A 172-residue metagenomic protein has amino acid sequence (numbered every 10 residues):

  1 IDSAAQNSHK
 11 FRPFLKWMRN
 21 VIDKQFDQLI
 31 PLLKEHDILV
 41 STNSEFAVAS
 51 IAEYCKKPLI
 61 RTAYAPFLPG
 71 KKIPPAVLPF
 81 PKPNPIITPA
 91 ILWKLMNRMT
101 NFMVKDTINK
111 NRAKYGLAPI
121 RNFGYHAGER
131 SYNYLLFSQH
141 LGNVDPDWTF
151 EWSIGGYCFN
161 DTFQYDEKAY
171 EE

Functional and structural regions predicted by a protein language model:
I1, N84-T88, S138, D166-E167: Alpha-helix initiation/capping motif
I1, P69-A76, F163-D166: Short, charged, surface-exposed secondary-structure boundary motifs
D2-A49, I87-F123, G128-E129: Conserved nucleotide-sugar donor-binding subdomain of glycosyltransferases
A4-S8, R61-G70, G155-F159: Short, mixed-charge, low-aromatic patches
V21-T88, H140-G142: Conserved nucleotide-sugar donor-interacting segment of glycosyltransferase catalytic cores, predominantly GT-B
M96-E172: A nucleotide-sugar donor-handling region in carbohydrate enzymes
